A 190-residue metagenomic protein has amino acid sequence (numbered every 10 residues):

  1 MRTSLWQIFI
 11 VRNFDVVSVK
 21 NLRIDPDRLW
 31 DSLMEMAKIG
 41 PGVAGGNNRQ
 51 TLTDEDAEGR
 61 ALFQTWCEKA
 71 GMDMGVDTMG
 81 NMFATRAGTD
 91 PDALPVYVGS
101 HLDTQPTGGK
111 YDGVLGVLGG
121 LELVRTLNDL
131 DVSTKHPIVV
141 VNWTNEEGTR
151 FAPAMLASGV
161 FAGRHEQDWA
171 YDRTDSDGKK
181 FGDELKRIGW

Functional and structural regions predicted by a protein language model:
S18-T53: N-terminal capping segment at the start of a domain
G42-A87: A non-catalytic alpha/beta surface segment that caps or lines the substrate-entry region of metallo-dependent hydrolase
A70, M82-L115, G120: Catalytic-core environment of secreted peptidases
V98, T107-E146: Alpha-helical metal-binding/catalytic segments enriched in His/Glu/Asp
P153, A157-D183: A glycine-rich helix N-cap at a beta->alpha junction
